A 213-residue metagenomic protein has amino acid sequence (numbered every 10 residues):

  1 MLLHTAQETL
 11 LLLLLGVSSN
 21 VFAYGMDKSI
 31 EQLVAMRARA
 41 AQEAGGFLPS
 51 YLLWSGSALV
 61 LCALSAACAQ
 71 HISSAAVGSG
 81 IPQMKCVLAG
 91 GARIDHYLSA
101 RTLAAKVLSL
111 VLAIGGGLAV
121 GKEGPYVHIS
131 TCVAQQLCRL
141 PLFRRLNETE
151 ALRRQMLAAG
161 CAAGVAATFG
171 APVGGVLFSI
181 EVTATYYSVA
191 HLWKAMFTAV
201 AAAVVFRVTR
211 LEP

Functional and structural regions predicted by a protein language model:
M1-P213: Alpha-helical transmembrane segments and immediately membrane-proximal extracytoplasmic
